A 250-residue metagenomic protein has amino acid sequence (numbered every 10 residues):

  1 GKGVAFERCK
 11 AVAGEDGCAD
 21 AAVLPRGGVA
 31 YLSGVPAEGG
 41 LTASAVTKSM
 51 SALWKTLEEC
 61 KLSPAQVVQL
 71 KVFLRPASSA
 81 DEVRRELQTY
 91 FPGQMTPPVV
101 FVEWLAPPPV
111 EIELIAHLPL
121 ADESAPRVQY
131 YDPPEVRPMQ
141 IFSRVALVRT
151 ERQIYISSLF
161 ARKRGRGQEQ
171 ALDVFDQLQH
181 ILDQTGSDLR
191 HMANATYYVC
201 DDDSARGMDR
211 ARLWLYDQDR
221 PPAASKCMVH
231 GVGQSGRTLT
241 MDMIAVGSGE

Functional and structural regions predicted by a protein language model:
G1-S51, K55-Q69, F73-A193, V199-E250: N-terminal presequence-like segments and the immediate start of the first folded domain
